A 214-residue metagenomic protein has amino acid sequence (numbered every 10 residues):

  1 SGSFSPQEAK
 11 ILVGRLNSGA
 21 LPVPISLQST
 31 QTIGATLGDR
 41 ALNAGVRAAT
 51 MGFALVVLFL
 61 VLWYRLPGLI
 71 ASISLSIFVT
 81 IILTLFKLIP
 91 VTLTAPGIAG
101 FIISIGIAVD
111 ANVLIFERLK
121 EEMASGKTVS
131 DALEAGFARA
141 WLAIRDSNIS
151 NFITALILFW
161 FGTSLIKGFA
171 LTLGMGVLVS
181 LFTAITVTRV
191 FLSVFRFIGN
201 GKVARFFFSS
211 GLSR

Functional and structural regions predicted by a protein language model:
S1-I33, R40-A41, G45: Extracytoplasmic
P6-Q7, S18-P22, Q31, M51-L55 (+4 more regions): Short flexible coil/turn linkers enriched for glycine and charged/polar residues that connect secondary-structure
L16, L37, V56, L85 (+3 more regions): Residue-level signature of catalytic and energy-coupling elements of molecular machines, predominantly ATP/GTP-dependent
D39, N43-T94, W160-S164: Interfacial segments of transmembrane alpha-helices in multi-pass membrane proteins
N43, R47, M51, L69 (+10 more regions): Alpha-helical transmembrane segments of multi-pass inner-membrane proteins, especially transporters/permeases
L60, L75-V79, I98-N112, L156-F159 (+1 more regions): Hydrophobic transmembrane alpha-helices
I77, L85, E121-R214: Hydrophobic alpha-helical transmembrane segments of membrane transport and translocation systems, primarily multi-pass
I82-T92, V109-I115, F182-R189: Juxtamembrane membrane-interface segments at transmembrane alpha-helix termini
